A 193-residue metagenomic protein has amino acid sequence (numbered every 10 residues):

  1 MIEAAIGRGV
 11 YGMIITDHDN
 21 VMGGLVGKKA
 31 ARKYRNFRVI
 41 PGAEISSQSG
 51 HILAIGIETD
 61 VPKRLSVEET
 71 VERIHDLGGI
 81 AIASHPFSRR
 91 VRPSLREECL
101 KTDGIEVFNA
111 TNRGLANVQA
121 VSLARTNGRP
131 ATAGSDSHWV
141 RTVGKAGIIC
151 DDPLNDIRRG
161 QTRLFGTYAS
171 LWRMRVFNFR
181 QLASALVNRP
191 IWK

Functional and structural regions predicted by a protein language model:
M1-A4, M22-A30, Y34, P41 (+3 more regions): Charged catalytic cores and adjacent phosphate/nucleic-acid-binding surfaces used for phosphate/nucleic-acid chemistry
I2-D19, I80-I82: Divalent metal-dependent hydrolysis catalytic cores, especially in the metallo-beta-lactamase
V10, F37, G79, R129: Short glycine/serine/threonine/alanine-rich loop segments
I14, R38-I40: Short, conserved beta-strand segments within well-ordered enzyme catalytic domains that often line or immediately flank
T16, A43, S84, S135: Active-site flanking residues adjacent to catalytic metal/cofactor-binding acidic residues
N36, I74-A83: Short beta-strand/loop segments at the ligand-binding rim of alpha/beta enzyme cores
R64-V67: Short acidic (Asp/Glu) patches
I82-R90: Aromatic-lined carbohydrate-recognition surfaces of secreted/lumenal glycan-active proteins
